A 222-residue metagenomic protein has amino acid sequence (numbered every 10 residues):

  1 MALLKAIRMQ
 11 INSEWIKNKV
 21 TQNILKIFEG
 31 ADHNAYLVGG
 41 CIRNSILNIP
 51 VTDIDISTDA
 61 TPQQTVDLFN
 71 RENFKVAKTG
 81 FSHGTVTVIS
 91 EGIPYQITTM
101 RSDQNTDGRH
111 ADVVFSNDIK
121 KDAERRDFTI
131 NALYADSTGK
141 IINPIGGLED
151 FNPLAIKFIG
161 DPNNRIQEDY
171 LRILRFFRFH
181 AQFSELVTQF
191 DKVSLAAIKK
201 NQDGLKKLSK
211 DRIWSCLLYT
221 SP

Functional and structural regions predicted by a protein language model:
M1-P222: Catalytic cores of the polymerase beta-like nucleotidyltransferase superfamily and closely associated nucleotide
